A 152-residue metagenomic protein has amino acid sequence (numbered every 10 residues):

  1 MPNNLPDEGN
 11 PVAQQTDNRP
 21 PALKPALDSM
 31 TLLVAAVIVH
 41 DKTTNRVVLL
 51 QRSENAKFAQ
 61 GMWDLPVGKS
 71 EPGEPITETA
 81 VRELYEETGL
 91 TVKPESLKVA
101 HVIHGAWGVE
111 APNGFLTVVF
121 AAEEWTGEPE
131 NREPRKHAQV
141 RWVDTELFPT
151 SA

Functional and structural regions predicted by a protein language model:
P2-A36: Acidic, metal-coordinating catalytic segment for phosphate/diphosphate chemistry, firing primarily on the Nudix
L32, Q60-L65, P94-S96, N113-T117 (+1 more regions): Short connector loops at helix/strand junctions that flank enzyme active sites, especially segments positioning acidic
A36, R46, Q139: Conserved beta-strand and immediately adjacent loop positions that scaffold enzyme active sites
T43-N45, H101-P129, R141: Active-site-adjacent beta-strand/loop module that shapes the phosphate/pyrophosphate-binding cleft
N45-E86: Conserved Nudix-box catalytic region and its N-terminal flanking loop in Nudix hydrolases and closely related
T91-H101: A short coil-to-beta-strand element that immediately follows conserved catalytic motifs
V119-A121, E130-A152: NUDIX/MutT-family hydrolases
